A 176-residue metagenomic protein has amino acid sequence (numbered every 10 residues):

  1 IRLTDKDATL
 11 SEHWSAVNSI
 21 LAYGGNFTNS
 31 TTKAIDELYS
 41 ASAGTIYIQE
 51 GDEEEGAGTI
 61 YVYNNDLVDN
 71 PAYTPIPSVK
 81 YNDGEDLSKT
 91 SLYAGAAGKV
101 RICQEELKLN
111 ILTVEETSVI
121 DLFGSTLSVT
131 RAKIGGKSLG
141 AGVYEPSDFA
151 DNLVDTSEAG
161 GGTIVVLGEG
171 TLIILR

Functional and structural regions predicted by a protein language model:
I1-R2, I111-E115: Long, polar low-complexity repeats
R2-E106, F123-R176: Extracellular/surface-exposed low-complexity segments
V114-L122: Proteolytic processing hotspots in large secreted/extracellular or virion-associated proteins and select intracellular
